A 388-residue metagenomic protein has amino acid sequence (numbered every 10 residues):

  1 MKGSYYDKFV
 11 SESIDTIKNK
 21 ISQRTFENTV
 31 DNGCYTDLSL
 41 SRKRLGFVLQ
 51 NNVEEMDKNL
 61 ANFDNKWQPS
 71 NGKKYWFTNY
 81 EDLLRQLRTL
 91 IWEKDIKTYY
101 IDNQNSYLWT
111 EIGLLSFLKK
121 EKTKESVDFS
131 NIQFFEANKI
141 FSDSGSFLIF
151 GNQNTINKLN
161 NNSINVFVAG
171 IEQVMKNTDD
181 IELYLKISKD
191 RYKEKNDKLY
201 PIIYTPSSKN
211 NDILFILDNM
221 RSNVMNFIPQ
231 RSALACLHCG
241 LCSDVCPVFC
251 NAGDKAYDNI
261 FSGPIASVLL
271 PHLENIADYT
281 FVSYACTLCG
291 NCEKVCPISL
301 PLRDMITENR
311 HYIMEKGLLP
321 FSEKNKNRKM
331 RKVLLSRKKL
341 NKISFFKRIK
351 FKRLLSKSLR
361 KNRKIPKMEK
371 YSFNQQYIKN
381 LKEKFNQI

Functional and structural regions predicted by a protein language model:
M1-P229: The feature marks the mature, well-folded catalytic cores of soluble enzymes
M1-T36, E308, E323-I388: Intrinsic disorder at enzyme termini
E55-K58, T78, G113, N177 (+4 more regions): Secondary-structure junction/capping motif
Q173, L234-H238: Short, contiguous, pocket-lining structural segments that sit at or immediately flank catalytic/ligand-binding sites
K209-A233, F249-R360, K364: Ferredoxin-type iron-sulfur electron-transfer modules in oxidoreductases and energy-metabolism complexes
